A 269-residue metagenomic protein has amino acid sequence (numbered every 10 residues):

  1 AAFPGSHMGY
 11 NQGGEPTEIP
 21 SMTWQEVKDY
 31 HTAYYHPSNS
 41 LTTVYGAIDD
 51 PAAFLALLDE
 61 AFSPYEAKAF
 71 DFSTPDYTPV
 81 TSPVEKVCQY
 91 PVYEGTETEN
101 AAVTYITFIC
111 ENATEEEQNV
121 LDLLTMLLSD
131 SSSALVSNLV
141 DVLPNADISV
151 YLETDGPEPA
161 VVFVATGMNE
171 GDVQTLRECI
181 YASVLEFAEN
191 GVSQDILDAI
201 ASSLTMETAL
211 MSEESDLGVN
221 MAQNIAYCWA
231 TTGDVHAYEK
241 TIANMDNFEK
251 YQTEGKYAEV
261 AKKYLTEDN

Functional and structural regions predicted by a protein language model:
A1-P75, A101-T104, C110-T114, S132 (+1 more regions): Charge-rich, well-structured scaffold segments of protease-associated domains
D29-A33, K86-G95: Short, surface-exposed beta-strand/loop micro-motifs that present aromatic residues
G46, V92-E94, I109-N112, L127: A broadly conserved detector of short glycine/acidic/proline-rich loop/turn motifs that flank catalytic sites and bind
P75-T81: Cys/His-rich Zn2+-binding cysteine-cluster or related metal-binding knuckle/ribbon modules and their
T81-Q89, D195: Acidic/His-enriched low-complexity segments
V84, N100-A102, V120-D122, P159: A generic structural signal for well-ordered coil/turn residues at beta-strand boundaries that shape enzyme active-site
E115-L128: Active/ligand-binding-proximal structured segments within catalytic/core domains that scaffold catalytic residues
